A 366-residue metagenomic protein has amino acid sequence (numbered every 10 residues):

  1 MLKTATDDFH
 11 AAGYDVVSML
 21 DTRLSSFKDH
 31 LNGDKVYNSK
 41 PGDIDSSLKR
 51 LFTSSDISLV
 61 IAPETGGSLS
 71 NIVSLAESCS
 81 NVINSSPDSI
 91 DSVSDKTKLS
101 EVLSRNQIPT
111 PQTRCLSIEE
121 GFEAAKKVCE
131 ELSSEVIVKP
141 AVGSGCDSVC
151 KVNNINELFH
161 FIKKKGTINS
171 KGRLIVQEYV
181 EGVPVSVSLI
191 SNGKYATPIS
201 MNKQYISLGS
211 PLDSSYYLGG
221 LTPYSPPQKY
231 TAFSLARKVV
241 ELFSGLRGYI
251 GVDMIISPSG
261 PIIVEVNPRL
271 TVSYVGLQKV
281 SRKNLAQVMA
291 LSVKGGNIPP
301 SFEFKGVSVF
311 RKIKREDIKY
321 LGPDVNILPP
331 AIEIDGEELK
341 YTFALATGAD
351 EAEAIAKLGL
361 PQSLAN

Functional and structural regions predicted by a protein language model:
M1-F9: Short catalytic helix/loop segments, enriched in acidic residues and glycine and frequently bearing histidine
A11-V17, N32-D34: A generic structural motif
D21-I118, K127: Conserved N-proximal alpha/beta basic substrate-recognition cap immediately N-terminal to, or forming the N-lobe
L103, C129-K151, S170-G182, V187 (+2 more regions): ATP-grasp fold ATP-binding core
Q112-T113, E135-K163, P184-S188, L208-Y224 (+1 more regions): Glycine-rich phosphate-binding loop of ATP-grasp-fold ATP-dependent ligases
E178-V239, S244, N267-V293: ATP-dependent carboxylate/phosphate-activation module, predominantly the ATP-grasp catalytic core and closely related
L246-P258: A short glycine-rich, hydrophobically flanked beta-strand micro-motif that places a catalytic Asp/Glu for divalent metal
Q287-N366: Peripheral (often C-terminal) accessory segments that flank ATP-dependent C-N-forming ligase machineries
